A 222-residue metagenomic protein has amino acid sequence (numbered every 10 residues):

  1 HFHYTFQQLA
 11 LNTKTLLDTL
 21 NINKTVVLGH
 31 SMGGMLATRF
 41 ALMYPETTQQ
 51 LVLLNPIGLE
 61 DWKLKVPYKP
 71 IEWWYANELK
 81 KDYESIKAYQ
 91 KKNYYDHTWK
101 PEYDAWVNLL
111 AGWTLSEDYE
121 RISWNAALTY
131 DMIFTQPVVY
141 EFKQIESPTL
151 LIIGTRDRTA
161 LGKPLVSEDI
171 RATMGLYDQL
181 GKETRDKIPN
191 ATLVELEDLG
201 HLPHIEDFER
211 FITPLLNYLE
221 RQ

Functional and structural regions predicted by a protein language model:
H1-L28, T213: Active-site loop/oxyanion-hole signature of alpha/beta-hydrolase fold enzymes
K14, T38-L42, I212: Short, hydrophobic alpha-helix immediately C-terminal to the catalytic nucleophile
D18-K24, P45-E46, E146-S147, N190: Active-site acidic short loop of glycosyltransferases
G29, G33, A37: Gly/Ala-rich beta-loop-alpha elbow adjacent to hydrolase catalytic centers
T38-L42, Q49-K81: Flexible "cap/lid" loop of the alpha/beta hydrolase fold
D82-F142: Conserved alpha/beta-hydrolase catalytic His-Asp/Glu region
L115-D186: Conserved serine/cysteine hydrolase catalytic core
D178-Q222: Catalytic active-site module of serine/aspartate enzymes centered on a nucleophile-bearing elbow/loop
